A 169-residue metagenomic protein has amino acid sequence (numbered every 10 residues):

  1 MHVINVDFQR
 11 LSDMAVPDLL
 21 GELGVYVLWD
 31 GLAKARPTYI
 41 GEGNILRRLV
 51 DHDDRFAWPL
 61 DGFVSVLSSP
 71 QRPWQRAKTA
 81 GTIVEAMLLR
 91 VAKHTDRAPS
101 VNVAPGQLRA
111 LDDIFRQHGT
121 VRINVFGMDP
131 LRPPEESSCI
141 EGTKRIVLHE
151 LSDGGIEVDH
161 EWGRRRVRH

Functional and structural regions predicted by a protein language model:
M1-V25, D30-P37, G43-H169: Boundary/linker segments flanking structured domains
